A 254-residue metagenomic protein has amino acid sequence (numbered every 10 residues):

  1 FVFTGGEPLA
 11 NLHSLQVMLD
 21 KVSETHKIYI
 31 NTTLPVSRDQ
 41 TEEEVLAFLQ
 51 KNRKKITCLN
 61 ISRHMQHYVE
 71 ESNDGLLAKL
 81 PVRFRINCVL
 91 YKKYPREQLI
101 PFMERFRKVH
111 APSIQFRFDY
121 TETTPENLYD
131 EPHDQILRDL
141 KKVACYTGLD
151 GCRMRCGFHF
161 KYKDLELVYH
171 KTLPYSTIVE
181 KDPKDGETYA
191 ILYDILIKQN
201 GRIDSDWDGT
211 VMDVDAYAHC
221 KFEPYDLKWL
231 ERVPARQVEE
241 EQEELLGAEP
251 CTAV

Functional and structural regions predicted by a protein language model:
F1-N11, V22-T41, R53-S72, R83-K92 (+1 more regions): Core AdoMet radical
L12-Q16: Metal-dependent catalytic neighborhoods of phosphoester/phosphodiester hydrolases
D20-S23, L46-K54, N73-P81, F106-K108: Acidic (Asp/Glu)-rich catalytic clusters
D39-L49, P95-E104: Short, acidic/polar
S62-A190, I195, Q199-D204, D208-Y217 (+3 more regions): Radical SAM enzyme [4Fe-4S]-AdoMet core and its adjacent flexible, acidic and glycine-rich loops/tails across
R232-V254: Eukaryotic N-terminal low-complexity, Ser/Thr- and Lys/Arg-rich leader segments that predominantly function as
